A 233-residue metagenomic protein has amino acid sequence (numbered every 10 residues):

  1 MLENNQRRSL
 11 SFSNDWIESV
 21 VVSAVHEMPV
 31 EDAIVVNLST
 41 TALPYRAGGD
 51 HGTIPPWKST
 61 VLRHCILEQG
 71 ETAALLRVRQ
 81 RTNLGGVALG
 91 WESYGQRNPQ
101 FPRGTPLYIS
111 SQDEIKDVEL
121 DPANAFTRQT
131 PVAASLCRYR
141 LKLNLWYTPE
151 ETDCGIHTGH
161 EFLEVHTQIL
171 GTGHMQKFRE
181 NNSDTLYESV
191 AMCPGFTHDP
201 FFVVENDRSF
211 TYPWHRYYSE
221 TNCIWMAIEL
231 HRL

Functional and structural regions predicted by a protein language model:
M1-A24, E68-K142: A short, N-terminal "cap"/entry segment at the start of jelly-roll beta-barrel domains of the cupin/DSBH fold
M1-P55: Fe(II)/2-oxoglutarate
S19-V21, K142-F162, K177-N182, M192-C193 (+1 more regions): Conserved short histidine dyad/triad with adjacent acidic residue
V35-S39, H160-R179: Short, conserved beta-strand element in jelly-roll/cupin
T40-A47, R79-A88, L233: Short, surface-exposed beta-strand/loop "edge" segments at domain boundaries and coil↔beta transitions
A42-L67, E180-S219: Short acidic-glycine-tyrosine-enriched beta hairpin
A73-V78, T211-L233: A short hydrophobic beta-strand segment most commonly corresponding to one strand of the jelly-roll/cupin
